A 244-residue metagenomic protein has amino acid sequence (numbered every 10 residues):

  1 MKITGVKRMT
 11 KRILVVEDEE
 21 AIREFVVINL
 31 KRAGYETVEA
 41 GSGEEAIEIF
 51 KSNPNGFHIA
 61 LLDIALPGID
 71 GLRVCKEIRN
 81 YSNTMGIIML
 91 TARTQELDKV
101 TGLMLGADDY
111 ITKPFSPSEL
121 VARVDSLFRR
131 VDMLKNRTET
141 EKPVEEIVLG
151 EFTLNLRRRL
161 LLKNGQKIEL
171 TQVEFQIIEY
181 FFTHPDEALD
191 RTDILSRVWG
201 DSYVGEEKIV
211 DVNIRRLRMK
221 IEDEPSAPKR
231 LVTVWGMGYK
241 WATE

Functional and structural regions predicted by a protein language model:
K11-R12, S126-A188, T192: Short, Lys/Arg-enriched segments at the junction into DNA-binding effector domains of transcriptional regulators
L14, E39-I59: Acidic, metal-coordinating helix/loop segments flanking the phosphotransfer/catalytic sites of two-component signaling
E17: Conserved acidic carboxylate
E24-R32: Charged docking surfaces used in two-component/phosphorelay signaling
S42, D70-R73: Acidic catalytic/metal-coordinating carboxylates
A60-A65, R93: The short loop immediately C-terminal to the conserved phospho-acceptor aspartate in CheY-like receiver
K76, N80-I147: Basic, amphipathic DNA-recognition helix from helix-turn-helix-like DNA-binding domains
L160, G165-R230, V234-Y239: Positively charged, aromatic-enriched patches within helix-turn-helix-type DNA-binding elements, predominantly
